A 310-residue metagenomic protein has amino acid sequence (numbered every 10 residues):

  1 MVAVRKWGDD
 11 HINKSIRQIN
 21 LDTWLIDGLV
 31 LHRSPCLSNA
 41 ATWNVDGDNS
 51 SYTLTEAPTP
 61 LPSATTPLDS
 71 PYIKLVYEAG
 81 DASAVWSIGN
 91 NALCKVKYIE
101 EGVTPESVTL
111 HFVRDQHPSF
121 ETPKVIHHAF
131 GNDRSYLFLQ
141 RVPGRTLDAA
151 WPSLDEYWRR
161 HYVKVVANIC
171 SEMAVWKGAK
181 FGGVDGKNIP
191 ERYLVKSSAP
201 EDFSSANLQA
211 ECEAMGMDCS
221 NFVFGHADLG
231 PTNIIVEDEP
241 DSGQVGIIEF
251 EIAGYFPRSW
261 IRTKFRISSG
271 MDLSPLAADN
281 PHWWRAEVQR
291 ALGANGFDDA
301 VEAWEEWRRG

Functional and structural regions predicted by a protein language model:
V2-K74: Juxta-kinase regulatory segment immediately upstream of eukaryotic protein kinase catalytic domains
L54, D69-S107, H111: ATP-binding glycine-rich loop module of kinase domains
Q116-E121, D148-N188, C212-G225, D238: Conserved kinase catalytic-core helix
K124-S135: Short beta-strand micro-motifs within the conserved protein kinase catalytic domain, predominantly in the N-lobe
L137-R145: Short pocket-lining segment of the protein kinase catalytic domain that shapes the ATP-binding cleft
V223-G225, E237-A303: Active-site Asp-x-Gly
L229: Hydrophobic HxD+1 residue recognition
T232-V236: Hydrophobic residue at the +6 position relative to the catalytic HRD Asp in the kinase catalytic loop
